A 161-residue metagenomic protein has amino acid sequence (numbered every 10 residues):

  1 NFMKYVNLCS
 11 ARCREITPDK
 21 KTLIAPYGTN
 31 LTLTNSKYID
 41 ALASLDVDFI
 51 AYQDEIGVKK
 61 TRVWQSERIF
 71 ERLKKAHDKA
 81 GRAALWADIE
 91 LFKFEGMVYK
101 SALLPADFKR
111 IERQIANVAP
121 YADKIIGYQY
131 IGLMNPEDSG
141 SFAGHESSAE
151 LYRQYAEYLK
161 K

Functional and structural regions predicted by a protein language model:
N1-P26, L31-K37, K59-R68, K100-K109 (+1 more regions): Active-site cleft segment of glycoside hydrolase catalytic domains centered on the general acid/base Glu
M3-S36, F49-D54, D78-G96, K124-Y130: Aromatic-lined carbohydrate-recognition surfaces of secreted/lumenal glycan-active proteins
Y5-C9, I69-L73, Q114, V118: Alpha-helical packing segments of well-folded alpha/beta enzyme cores
E15, I39-D46, L73-R82, I115-P120: Acidic (Asp/Glu)-rich catalytic clusters
S36-I39, A156: Intrinsically disordered, low-complexity regions
L45, F49, T61-F70, L85: Catalytic alpha/beta core domains of metabolic enzymes, predominantly
D54-E55, A83-K161: Substrate-binding cleft of secreted/luminal carbohydrate-active enzymes
